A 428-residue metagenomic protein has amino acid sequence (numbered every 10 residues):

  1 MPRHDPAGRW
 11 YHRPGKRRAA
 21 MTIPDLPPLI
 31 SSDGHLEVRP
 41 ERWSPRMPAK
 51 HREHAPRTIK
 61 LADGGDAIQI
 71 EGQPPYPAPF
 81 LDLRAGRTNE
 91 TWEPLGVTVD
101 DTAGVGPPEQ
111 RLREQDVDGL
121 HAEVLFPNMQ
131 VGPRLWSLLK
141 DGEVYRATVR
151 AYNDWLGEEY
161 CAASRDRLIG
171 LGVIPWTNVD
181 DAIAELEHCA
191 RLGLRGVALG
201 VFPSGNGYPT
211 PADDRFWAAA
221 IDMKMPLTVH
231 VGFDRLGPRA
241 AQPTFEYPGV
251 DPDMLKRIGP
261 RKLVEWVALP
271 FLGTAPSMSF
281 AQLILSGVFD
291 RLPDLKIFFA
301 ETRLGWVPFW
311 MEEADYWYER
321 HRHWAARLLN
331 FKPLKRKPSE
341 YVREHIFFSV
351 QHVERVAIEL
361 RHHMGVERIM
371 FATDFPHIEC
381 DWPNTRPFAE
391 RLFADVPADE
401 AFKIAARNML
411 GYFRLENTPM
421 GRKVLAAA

Functional and structural regions predicted by a protein language model:
M1-R9: Compositionally biased, low-complexity flexible segments
W10-P28, P40-P94, T98-V117, H121-A122 (+9 more regions): Mid-to-C-terminal alpha-helical segments outside catalytic/metal-binding sites
L29, L95-A103, D116-L138, R167-P175 (+1 more regions): Divalent metal-dependent hydrolysis catalytic cores, especially in the metallo-beta-lactamase
I30-E37, T228-V231: Histidine-centered catalytic micro-motifs
G34-H35, T302, D374-F375: Active-site metal-binding loops of divalent metal-dependent hydrolases
G86-T102, P133-L139, P260-L269, H345: Short glycine/proline-rich turn/loop motifs
D116-G119, Q130-D154, E158, V179-H188 (+3 more regions): Active-site loop-helix segments enriched in His/Asp/Glu that coordinate and activate a nucleophilic water at divalent
D166-I169, I174, V179, L186-M370 (+1 more regions): Catalytic pocket-lining loop regions of alpha/beta-barrel enzymes, especially the amidohydrolase/enolase/GH5 lineages
